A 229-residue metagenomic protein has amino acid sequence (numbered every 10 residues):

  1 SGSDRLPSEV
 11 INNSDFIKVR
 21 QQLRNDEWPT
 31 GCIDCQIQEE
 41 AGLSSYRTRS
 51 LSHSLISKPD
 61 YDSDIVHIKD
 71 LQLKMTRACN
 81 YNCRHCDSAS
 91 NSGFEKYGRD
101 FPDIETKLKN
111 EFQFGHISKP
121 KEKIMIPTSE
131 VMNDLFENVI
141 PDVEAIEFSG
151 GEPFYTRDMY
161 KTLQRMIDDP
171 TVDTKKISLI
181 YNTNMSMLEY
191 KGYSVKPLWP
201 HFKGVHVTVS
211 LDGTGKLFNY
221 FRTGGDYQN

Functional and structural regions predicted by a protein language model:
S1-H53: Accessory C-terminal segments flanking Radical SAM cores
P29, D34, R49-V66, E105-S118: Juxtamembrane luminal stem/stalk of type II transmembrane Golgi/ER carbohydrate-processing enzymes
I33-D34, Y81-H85: C-type cytochrome heme c attachment motif
Q36-Q38, C86-S92: Detector for the c-type heme attachment site
L43-K58, N91, E95-R99: Short cysteine/histidine-rich zinc-coordinating motifs and their immediately flanking basic loops
S54-D62, M125-E137: A Trp-anchored, charged/polar loop motif used as the substrate-binding/catalytic surface of acyl/ester-handling
I68-A78, A89-P127, P141-R157, D169-K191 (+1 more regions): Core AdoMet radical
M132, M159-D168, G192-K196: Short, well-ordered amphipathic alpha-helices
